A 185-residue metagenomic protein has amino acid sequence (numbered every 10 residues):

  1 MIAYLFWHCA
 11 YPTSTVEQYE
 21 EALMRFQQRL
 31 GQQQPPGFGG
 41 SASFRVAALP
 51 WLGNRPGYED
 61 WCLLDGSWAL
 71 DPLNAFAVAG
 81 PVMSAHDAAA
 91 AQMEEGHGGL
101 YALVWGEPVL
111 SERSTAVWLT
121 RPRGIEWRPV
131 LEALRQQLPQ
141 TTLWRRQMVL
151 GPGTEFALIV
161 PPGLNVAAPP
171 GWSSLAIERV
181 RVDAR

Functional and structural regions predicted by a protein language model:
M1-R185: Macromolecular interaction modules
